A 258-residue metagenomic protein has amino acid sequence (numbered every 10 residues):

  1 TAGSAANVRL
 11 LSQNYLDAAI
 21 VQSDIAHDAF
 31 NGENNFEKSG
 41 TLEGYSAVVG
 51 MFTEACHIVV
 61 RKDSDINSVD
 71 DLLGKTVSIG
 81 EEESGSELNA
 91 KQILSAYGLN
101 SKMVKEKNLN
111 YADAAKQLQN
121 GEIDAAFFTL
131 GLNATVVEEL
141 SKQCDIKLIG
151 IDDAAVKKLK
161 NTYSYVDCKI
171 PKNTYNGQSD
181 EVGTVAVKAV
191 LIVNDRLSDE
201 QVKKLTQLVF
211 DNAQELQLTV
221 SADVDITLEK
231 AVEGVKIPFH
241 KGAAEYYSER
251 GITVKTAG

Functional and structural regions predicted by a protein language model:
T1-L73, S78-E81: Short, glycine-/small- and polar/acidic-enriched structural segments that line small-molecule recognition paths
A5-V8, A26, Y45, V69 (+5 more regions): Extracytoplasmic/secreted envelope proteins and their assembly/folding machinery, especially bacterial periplasmic
L10, N14, A18, Q22 (+11 more regions): Structured segments of extracytoplasmic/periplasmic soluble domains in secreted or envelope-associated proteins
I20, E81, M103, F127 (+3 more regions): A generic structural-conservation signal
S23-I25, E33-N35, S64, S101-I192 (+1 more regions): Pocket-lining segment of extracytoplasmic ligand-binding domains
E54-N120, Q214, E233, I237-G242: Bilobed "Venus flytrap"/periplasmic-binding protein-like clamshell domains and structurally analogous long
G74-Q92, Y163-P238: Ligand-binding clefts/hinges and TM-proximal coupling segments of bilobed small-molecule sensing domains
L109, D113, Q119-N120, L130-L148 (+2 more regions): An extracytoplasmic/periplasmic, membrane-proximal ligand-sensing/linker region
